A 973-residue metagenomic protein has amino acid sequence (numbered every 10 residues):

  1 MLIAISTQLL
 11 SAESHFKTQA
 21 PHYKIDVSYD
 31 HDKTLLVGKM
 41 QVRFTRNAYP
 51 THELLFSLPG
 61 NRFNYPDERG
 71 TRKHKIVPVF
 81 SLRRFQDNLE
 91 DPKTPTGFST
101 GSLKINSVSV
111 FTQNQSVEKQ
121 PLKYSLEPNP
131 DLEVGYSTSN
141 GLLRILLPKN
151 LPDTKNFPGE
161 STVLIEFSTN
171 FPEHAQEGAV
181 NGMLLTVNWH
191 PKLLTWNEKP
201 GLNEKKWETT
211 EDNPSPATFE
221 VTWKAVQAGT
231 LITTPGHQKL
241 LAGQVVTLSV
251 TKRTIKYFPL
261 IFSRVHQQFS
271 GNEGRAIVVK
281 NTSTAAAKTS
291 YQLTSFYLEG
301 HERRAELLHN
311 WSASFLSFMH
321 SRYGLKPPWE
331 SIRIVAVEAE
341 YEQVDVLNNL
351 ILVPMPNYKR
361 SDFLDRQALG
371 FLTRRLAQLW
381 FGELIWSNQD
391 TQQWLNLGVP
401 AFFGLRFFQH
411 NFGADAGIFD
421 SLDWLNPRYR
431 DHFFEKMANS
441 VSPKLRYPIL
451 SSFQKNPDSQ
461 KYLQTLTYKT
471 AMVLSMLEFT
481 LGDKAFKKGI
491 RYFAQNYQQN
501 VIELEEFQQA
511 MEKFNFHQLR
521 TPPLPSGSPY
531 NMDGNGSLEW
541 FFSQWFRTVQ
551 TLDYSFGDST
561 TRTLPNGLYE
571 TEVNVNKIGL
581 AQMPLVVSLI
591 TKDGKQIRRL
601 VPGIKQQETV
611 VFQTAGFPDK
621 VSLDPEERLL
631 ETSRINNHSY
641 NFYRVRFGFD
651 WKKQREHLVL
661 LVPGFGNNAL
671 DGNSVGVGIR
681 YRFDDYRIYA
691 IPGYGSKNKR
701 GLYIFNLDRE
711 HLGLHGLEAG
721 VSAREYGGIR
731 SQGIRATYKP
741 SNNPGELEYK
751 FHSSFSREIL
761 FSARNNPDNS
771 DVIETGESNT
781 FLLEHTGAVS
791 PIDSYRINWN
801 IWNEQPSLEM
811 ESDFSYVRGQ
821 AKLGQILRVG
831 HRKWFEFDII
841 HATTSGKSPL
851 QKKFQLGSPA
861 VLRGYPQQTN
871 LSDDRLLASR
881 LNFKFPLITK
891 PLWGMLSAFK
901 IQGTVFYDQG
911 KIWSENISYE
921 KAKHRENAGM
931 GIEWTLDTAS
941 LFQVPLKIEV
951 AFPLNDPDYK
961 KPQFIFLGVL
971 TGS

Functional and structural regions predicted by a protein language model:
I5, L9-V37, L538-W545, V662-G664: N-terminal, polar/Ser/Thr-rich
A20, Y297-N574, V621: Hydrophobic alpha-helical and helix-loop surface patches within well-folded domains that function as non-catalytic
M40, E160, T210-D212, F219-T230 (+2 more regions): Zn2+-dependent metallopeptidase catalytic core
P78-F111, S125-D153, F157-N272: Extended, low-hydrophobicity, Ser/Thr/Pro/Gly-biased non-transmembrane segments
F507, N673-D684, R700-L714, Q732-L747 (+7 more regions): Feature captures outer-membrane beta-barrel proteins of Gram-negative bacteria and organelles
G534-E539, V549-P625: Beta-strand-rich binding/interaction modules
M583-L585, D593-F617, S622-G713, D768-A788 (+3 more regions): Outer-membrane beta-barrel initiation region
P663-F665, E718-G720, K750-H752, L760-Q909 (+4 more regions): C-terminal outer-membrane beta-barrel translocator/porin domains of Gram-negative envelope proteins and their
